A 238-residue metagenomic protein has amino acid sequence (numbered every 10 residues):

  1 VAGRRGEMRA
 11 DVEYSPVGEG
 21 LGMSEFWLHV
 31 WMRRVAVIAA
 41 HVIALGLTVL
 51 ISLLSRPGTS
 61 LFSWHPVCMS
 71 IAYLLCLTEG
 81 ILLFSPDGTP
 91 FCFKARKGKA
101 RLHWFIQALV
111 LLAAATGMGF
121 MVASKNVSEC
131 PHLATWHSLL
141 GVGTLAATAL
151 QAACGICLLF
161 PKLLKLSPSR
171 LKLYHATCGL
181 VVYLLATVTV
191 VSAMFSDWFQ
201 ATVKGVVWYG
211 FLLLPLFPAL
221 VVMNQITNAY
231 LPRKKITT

Functional and structural regions predicted by a protein language model:
A2-T238: Membrane-embedded alpha-helical bundles that constitute the cytochrome b-like, heme-associated redox core of multi-pass
